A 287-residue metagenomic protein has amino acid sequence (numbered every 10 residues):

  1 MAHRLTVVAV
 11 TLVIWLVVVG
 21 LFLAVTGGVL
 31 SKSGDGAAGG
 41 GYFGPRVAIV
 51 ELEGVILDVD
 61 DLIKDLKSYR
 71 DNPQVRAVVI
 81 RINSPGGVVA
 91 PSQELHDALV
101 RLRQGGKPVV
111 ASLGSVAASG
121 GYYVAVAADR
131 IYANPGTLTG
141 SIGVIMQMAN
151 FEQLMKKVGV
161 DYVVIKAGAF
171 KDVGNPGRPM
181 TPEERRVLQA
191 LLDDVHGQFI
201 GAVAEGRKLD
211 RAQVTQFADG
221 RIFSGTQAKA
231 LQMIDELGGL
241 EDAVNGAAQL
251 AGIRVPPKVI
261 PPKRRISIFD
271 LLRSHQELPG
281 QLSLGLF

Functional and structural regions predicted by a protein language model:
M1-A111, V116-A117, R130-A133, Q147-F287: N-terminal organellar transit peptides
A118-V124: Short glycine/serine/threonine-rich phosphate/pyrophosphate-binding segments that cradle anionic phosphate groups
V124-A125, A228: Hydrophobic/aromatic residues within transmembrane alpha-helices of multi-pass small-molecule transporters
A128-V144: Zinc-dependent metallopeptidase catalytic helix centered on the HExxH motif and its immediate flanking segment
